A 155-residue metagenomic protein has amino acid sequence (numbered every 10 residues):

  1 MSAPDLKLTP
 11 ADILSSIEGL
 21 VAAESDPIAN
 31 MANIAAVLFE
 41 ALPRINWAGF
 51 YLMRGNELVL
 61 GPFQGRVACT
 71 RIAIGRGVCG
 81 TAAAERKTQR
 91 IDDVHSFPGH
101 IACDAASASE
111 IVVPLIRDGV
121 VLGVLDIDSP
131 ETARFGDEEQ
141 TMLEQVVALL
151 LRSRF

Functional and structural regions predicted by a protein language model:
M1-P62, R66, Q145, L149-R154: Intrinsically disordered, low-complexity terminal regulatory regions
L42, C103-S107: Short loop/turn motifs at secondary-structure junctions and domain boundaries
W47, V112, V124: Short hydrophobic/aromatic beta-strand element in the GNAT-like acyltransferase core that lines or flanks the acyl-donor
M53-C103: Regulatory sensory and allosteric helical modules in signal-transduction proteins and certain transcription factors
S109-I116: A short, aliphatic-rich beta-strand micro-motif
I116-S129: Sensory-domain boundary capping and coupling elements
E131-A133: A generic structural motif
F135-M142, R152-S153: Well-ordered alpha/beta subsegment
